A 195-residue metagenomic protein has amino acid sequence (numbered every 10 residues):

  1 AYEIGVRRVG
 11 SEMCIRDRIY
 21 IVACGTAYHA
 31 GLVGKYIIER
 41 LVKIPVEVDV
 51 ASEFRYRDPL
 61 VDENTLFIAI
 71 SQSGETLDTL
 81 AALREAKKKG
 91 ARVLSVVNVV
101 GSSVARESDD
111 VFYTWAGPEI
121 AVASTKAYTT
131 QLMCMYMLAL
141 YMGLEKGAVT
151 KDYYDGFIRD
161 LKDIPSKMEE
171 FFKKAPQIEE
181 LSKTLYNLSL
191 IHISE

Functional and structural regions predicted by a protein language model:
A1-G10, I15, H192-E195: Single conserved hydrophobic/aromatic residue that forms the stacking wall/gate of nucleotide- or nucleobase-binding
Y2-E3, Y56, E180: A structural connector/turn signal
R7-E12, K173-T184: A short, well-structured juxtamembrane/interface segment
R18-D163, E195: Glycine-rich phosphate-binding loops that contact phosphosugars or nucleotide phosphates
P165-K167, F171: Active-site/ligand-binding-proximal alpha/beta "capping" segment
L185-L190: Long hydrophobic segments that form regular secondary structure
